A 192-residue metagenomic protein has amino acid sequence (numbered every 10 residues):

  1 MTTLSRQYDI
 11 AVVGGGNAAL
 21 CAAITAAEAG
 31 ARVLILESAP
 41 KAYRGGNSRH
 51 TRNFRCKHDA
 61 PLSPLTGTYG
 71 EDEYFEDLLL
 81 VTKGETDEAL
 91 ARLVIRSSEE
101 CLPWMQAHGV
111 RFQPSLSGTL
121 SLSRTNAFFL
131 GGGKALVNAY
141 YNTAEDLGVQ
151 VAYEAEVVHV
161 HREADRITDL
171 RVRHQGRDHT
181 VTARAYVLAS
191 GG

Functional and structural regions predicted by a protein language model:
L4-A18, L34: Beta1/beta-strand and adjacent pyrophosphate-binding region of the FAD-binding site in flavoprotein oxidoreductases
S5-Y8, Q175-A185: Core beta-strand elements of the Rossmann-like FAD/NAD(P) dinucleotide-binding domain in flavoenzyme oxidoreductases
V13, K57, L188-A189: Redox-cofactor binding/interface segments in oxidoreductases and associated redox assembly factors
G16, H174, G191-G192: Short glycine-/small-residue-rich Rossmann-like dinucleotide-binding loops
A19-A22, S190: Short glycine/serine/threonine-rich phosphate/pyrophosphate-binding segments that cradle anionic phosphate groups
A26: Aromatic pocket-lining residues of Rossmann-like dinucleotide-binding sites
A31-R32, S38-H159, E163-R166: Conserved N-terminal/central alpha/beta ligand/cofactor-binding core
A39, A183-A185, A189-G192: Glycine-/small-residue-rich beta->alpha transition segments that form the dinucleotide
